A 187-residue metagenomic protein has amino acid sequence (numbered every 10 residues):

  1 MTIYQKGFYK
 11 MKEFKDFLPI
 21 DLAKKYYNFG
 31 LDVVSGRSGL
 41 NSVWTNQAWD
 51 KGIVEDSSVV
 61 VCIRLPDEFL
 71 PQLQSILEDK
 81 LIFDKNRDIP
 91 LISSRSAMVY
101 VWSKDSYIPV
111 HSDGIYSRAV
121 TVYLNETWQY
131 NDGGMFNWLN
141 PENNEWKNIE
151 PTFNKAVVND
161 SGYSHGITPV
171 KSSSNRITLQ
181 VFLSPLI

Functional and structural regions predicted by a protein language model:
M1-I89: Non-heme Fe(II)/2-oxoglutarate
I82-I187: Catalytic core of non-heme Fe(II) oxygenases with the double-stranded beta-helix
